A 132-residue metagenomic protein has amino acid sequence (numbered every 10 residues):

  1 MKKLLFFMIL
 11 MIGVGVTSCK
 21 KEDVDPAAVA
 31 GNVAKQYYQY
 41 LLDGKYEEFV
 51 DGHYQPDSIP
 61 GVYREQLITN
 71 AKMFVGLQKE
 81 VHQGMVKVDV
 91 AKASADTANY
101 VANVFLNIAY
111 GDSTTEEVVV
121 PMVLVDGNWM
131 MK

Functional and structural regions predicted by a protein language model:
L4, S18-D43: Short, low-complexity N-terminal intrinsically disordered segments enriched in polar/charged residues
L4-G13: Sec-dependent N-terminal signal peptides
D23-V24, Q36, P56-S58, A109: Second-shell loop/turn segments in exported
G31-N32, E47-T97: Short solvent-exposed beta->alpha transition segments
Y37-Y38, P56, V62-R64, M73 (+2 more regions): Mature, Sec-exported extracytoplasmic domains of Gram-positive
G44-Y46, G127-N128: Loop/turn elements at helix/coil->beta-strand transitions in domains of secreted/extracellular proteins
D89-K132: Exposed beta-sheet edge and beta->alpha loop/turn motif
